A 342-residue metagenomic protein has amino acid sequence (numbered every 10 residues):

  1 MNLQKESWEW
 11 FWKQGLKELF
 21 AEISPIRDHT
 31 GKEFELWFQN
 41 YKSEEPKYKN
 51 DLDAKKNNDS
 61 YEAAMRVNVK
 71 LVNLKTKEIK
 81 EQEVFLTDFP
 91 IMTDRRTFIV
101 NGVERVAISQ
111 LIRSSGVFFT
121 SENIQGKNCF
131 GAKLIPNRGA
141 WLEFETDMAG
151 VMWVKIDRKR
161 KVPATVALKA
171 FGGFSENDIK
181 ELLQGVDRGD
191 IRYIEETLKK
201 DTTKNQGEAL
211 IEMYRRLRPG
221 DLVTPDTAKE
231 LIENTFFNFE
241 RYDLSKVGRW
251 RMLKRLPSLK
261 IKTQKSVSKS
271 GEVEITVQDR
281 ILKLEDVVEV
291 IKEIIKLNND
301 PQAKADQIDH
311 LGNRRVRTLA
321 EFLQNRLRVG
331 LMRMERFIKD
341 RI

Functional and structural regions predicted by a protein language model:
M1-I342: N-terminal non-catalytic structural scaffold regions of very large proteins
